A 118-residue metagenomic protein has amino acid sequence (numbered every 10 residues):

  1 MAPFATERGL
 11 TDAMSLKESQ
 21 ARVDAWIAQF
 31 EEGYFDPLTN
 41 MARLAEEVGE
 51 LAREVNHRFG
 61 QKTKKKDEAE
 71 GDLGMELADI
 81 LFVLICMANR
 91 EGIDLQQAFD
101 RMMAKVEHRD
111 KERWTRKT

Functional and structural regions predicted by a protein language model:
A2-L77, L81-T118: Flexible "arm" and connector segments at domain edges
